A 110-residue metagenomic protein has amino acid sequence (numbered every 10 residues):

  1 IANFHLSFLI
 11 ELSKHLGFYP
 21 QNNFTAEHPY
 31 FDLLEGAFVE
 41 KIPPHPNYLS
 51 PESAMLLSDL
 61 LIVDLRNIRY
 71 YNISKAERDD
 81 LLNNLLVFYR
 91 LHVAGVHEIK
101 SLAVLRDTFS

Functional and structural regions predicted by a protein language model:
I1-S110: Non-catalytic alpha-helical scaffolds and adjoining flexible linkers that form interface surfaces for assembly
